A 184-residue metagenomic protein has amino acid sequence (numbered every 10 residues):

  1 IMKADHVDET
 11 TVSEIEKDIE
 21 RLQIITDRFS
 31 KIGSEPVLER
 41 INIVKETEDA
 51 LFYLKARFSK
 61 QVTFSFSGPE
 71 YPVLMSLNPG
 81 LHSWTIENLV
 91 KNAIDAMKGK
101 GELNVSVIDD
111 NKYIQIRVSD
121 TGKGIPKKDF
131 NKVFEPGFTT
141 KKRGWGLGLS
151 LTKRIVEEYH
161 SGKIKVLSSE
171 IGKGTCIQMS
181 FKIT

Functional and structural regions predicted by a protein language model:
D8-K60: Conserved DHp (HisKA) dimerization/phosphotransfer helix of two-component histidine kinases, i.e., the long coiled-coil
S34-E39, L74-L77, T140: Conserved micro-motifs of the catalytic ATP-binding
Q61-V73, N111: Conserved catalytic submotifs in the C-terminal HATPase_c
K100-K112: Short beta-strand/loop element within the Bergerat-fold HATPase_c
D120: Acidic ATP/Mg2+-coordinating residue in the GHKL
I125-G137: Short conserved segment of the HATPase_c
V156-E157: Detector for a conserved hydrophobic position within an alpha-helical segment of the HATPase_c
H160-S168: Glycine-rich ATP-binding loops of the HATPase_c
